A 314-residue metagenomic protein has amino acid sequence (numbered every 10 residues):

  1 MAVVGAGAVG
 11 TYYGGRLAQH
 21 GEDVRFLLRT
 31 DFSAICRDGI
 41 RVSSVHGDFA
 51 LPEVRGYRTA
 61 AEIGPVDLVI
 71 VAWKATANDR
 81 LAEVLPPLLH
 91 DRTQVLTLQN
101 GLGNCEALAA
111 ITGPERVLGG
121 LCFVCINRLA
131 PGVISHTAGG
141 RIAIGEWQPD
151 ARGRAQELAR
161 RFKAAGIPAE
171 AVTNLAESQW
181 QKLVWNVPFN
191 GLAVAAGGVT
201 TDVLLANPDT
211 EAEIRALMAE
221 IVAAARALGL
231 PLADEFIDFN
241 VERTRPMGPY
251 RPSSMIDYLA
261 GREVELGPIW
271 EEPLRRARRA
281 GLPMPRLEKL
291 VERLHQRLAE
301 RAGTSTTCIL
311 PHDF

Functional and structural regions predicted by a protein language model:
M1-L51: NAD(P)+-binding Rossmann beta1-loop-alpha1 motif at the extreme N-terminus of oxidoreductases
A2, R25, Q94-L96, A143 (+1 more regions): A structural signal for isolated positions on well-ordered beta-strands in alpha/beta enzyme cores
G15, Q19, E83-P87, A110 (+3 more regions): Short, well-ordered alpha-helices that flank and scaffold nucleotide-derived cofactor binding pockets
T30-A34, T76-A77, L102-G103, S178: Short alpha-helical
D48-V133: Rossmann-like NAD(P)(H) cofactor-binding subdomain of soluble oxidoreductases
P87-L88, A110-R116, L129-P188, L192-D234: Internal alpha-helical scaffold of NAD(P)-dependent oxidoreductase catalytic cores
R160, A164, A212-F314: NAD(P)-dependent Rossmann-like dehydrogenase/reductase catalytic/cofactor-binding core
